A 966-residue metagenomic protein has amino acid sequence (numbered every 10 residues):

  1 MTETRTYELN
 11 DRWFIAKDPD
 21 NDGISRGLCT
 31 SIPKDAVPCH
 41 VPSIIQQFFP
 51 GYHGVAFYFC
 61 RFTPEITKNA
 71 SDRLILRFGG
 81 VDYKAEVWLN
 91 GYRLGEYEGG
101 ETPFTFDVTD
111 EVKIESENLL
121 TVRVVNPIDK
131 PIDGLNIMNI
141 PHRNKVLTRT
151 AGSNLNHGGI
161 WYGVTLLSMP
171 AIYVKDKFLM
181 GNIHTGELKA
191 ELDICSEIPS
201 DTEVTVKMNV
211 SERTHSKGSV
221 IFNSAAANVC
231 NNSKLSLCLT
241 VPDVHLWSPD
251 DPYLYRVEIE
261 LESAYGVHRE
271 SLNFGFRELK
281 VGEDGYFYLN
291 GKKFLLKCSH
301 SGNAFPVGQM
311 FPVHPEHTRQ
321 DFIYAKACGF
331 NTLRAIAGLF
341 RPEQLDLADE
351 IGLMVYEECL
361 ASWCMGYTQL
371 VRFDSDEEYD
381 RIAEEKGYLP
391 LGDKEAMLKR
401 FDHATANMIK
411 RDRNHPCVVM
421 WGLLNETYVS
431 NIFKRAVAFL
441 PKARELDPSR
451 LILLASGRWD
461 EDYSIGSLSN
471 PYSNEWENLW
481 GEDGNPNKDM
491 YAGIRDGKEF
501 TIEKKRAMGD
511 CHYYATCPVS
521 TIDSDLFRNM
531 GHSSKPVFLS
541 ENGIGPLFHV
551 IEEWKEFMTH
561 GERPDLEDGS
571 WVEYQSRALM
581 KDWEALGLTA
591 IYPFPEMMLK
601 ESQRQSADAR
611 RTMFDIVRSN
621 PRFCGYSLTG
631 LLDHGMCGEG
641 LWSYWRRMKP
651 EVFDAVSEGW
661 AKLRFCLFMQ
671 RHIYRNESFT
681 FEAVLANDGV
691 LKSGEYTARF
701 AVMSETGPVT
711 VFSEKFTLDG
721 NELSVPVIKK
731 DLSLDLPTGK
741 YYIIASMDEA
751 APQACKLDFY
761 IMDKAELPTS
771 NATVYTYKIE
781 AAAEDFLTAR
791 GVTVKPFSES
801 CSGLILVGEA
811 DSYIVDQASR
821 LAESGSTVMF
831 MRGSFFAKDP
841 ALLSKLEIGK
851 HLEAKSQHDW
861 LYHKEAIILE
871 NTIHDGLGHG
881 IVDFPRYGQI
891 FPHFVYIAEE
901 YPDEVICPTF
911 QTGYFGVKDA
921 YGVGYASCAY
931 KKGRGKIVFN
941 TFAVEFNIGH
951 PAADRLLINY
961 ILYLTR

Functional and structural regions predicted by a protein language model:
Y7, D11-D20, F48-F49, H53-Y173 (+2 more regions): Accessory beta-strand-rich segments of carbohydrate-active enzymes
P42-P64, D72-R77, D82-L89, G95-E98 (+8 more regions): Active-site-adjacent substrate/metal-binding segments within catalytic domains of carbohydrate-active enzymes
L89, E187-A227, L235-L237, S678-T717 (+2 more regions): Beta-strand-rich binding/interaction modules
K113-E117, D193-E283, D735-A765: Extended acidic/polar, glycine-enriched regions that form or flank non-catalytic beta-rich accessory modules
T332-D633, G638-W645: Substrate-binding/catalytic cleft of secreted carbohydrate-active enzymes, primarily glycoside hydrolases
T521, S856-P951: Catalytic beta-strand/loop cores that center a nucleophilic Ser/Cys/Thr and support acyl-enzyme chemistry
L628-G689: Aromatic-rich peripheral "rim/lid" segments of glycoside hydrolase catalytic domains that contact and position glycan
A810-F891, N940: A glycine-rich, often tryptophan-bearing local segment used as a flexible ligand/cofactor-contacting loop or short
